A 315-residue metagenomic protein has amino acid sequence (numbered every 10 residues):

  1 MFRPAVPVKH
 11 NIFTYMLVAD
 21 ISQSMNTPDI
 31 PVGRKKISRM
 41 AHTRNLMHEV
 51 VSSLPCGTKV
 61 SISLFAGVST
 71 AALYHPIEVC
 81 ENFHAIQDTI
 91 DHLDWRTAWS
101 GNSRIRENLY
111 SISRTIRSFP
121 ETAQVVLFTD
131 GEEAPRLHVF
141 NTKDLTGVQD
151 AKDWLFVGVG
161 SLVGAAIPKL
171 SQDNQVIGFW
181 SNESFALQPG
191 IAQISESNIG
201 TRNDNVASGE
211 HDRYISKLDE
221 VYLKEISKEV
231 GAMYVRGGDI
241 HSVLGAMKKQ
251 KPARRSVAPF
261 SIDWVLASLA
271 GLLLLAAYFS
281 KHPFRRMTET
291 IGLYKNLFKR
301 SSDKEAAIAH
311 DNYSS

Functional and structural regions predicted by a protein language model:
M1-K9, K249-S315: C-terminal signal-anchor/stop-transfer transmembrane helix together with its immediate cytosolic, Lys/Arg-enriched
V8-F13, M25-V60, E78-F83: …and closely analogous acidic/polar surface helices at protein-protein or active-site interfaces in A-domain-like
D20-S22, I62, G67, I112-I116 (+3 more regions): DG-centered beta-turn motif at the end of beta-strands
I21-V32, F65-A66, T89-W95, D204-V206: Acidic/histidine-rich, surface-exposed loop or edge segments in extracytoplasmic proteins
P31-M40, E49, A72-I77, L93-G101 (+2 more regions): Second-shell loop/turn segments in exported
K59-H92, I105, T115, A246-M247: Short beta-strand-loop
G131-S216: VWA/integrin I-like adhesion module and closely mimicked acidic/polar interface patches used
E225-L266: Juxtamembrane amphipathic/hinge helix adjacent to a transmembrane helix
